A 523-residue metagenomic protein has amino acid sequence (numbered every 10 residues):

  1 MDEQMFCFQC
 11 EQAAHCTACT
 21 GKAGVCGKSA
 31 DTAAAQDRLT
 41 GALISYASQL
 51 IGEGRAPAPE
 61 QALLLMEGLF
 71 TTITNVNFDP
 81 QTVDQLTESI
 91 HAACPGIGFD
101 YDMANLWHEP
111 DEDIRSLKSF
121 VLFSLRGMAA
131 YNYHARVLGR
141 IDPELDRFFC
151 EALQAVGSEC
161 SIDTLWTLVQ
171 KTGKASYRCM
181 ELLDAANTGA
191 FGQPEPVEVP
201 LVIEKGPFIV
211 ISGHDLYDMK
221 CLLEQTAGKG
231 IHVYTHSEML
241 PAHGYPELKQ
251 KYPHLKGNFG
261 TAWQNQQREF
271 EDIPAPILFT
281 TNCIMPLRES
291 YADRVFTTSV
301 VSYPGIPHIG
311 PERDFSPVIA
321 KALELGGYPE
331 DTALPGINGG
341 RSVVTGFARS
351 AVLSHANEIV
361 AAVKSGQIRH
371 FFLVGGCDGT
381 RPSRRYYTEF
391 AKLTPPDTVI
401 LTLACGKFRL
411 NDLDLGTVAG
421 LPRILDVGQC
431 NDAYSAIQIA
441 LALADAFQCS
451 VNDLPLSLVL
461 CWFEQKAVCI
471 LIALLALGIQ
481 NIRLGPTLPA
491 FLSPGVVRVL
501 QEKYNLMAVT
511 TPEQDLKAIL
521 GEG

Functional and structural regions predicted by a protein language model:
D2-D37, I44-S45, R55, T167-G523: Anaerobic metallocofactor- and corrinoid-dependent redox/one-carbon enzyme cores, especially those from methanogenesis
T40, I44-A190: Electropositive, gly/pro-rich neighborhoods at or near active sites that engage anionic ligands
